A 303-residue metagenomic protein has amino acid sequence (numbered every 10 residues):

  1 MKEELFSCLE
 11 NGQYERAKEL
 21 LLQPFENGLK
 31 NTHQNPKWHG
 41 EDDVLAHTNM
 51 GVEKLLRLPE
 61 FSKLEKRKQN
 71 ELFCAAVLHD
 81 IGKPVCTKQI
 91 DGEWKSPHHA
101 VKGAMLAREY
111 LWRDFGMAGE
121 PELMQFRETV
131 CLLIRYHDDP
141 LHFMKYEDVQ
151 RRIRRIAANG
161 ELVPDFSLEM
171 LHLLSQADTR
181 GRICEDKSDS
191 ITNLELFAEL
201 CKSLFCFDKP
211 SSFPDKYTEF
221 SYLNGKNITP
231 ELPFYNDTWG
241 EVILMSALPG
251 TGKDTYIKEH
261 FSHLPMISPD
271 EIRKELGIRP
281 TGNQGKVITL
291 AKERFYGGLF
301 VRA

Functional and structural regions predicted by a protein language model:
M1-I90: Acidic/His-rich, divalent-metal-binding segments that scaffold phosphate/diphosphate chemistry
G51, G103, L248: Conserved hydrophobic/aromatic pocket- or pore-lining residues that grip, position, or stack substrates in active sites
L56-N193: Divalent metal-dependent catalytic cores for phosphoryl transfer on phosphate-bearing substrates
K83, G250, K274: Active-site micro-motifs of SAM-dependent methyltransferase domains
L200-D237: N-terminal pre-Walker A segment at the start of P-loop NTPase domains
E241-F261: Glycine-rich phosphate-binding P-loop
D254-A303: Conserved substrate/cofactor phosphate-moiety recognition/catalytic segment in nucleotide-dependent phosphotransferases
